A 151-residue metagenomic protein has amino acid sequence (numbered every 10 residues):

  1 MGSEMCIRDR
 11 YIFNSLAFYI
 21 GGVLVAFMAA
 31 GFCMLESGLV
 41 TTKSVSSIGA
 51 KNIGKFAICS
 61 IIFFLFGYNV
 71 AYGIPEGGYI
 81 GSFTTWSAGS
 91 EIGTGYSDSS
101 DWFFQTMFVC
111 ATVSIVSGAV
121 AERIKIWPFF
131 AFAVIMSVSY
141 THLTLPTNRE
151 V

Functional and structural regions predicted by a protein language model:
M1-D9, T141-T147: Conserved small/polar residues in nucleotide/adenosyl-binding loops
F18-V25, D98-M107: Structural signature of hydrophobic alpha-helical transmembrane segments
V25-L35, F108-G118: Central hydrophobic cores of alpha-helical transmembrane segments in multi-pass inner-membrane proteins across all
K43-I58: Loop-to-helix transition at the N-terminal end of transmembrane alpha-helices
K55-N69, I135-Y140: Hydrophobic alpha-helical membrane-insertion segments
F64-S82, E91, E122, L143 (+1 more regions): Transmembrane alpha-helix boundary signature
T85-D101: Short aromatic-rich membrane-water interface segments that cap or initiate transmembrane helices in multi-pass membrane
